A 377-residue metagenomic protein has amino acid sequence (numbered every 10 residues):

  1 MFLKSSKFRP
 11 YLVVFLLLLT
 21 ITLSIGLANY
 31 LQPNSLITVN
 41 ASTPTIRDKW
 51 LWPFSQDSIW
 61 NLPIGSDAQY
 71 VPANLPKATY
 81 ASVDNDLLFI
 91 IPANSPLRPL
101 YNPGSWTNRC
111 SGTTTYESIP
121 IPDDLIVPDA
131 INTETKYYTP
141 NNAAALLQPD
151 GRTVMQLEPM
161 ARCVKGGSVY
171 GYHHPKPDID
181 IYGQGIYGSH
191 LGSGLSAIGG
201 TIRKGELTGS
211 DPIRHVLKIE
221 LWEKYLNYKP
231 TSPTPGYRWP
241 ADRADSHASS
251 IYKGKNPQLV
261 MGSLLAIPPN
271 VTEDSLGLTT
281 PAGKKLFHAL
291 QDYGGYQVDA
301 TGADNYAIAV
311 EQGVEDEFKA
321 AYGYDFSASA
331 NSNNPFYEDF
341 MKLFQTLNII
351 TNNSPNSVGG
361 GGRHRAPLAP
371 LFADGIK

Functional and structural regions predicted by a protein language model:
F2-L16: N-terminal Sec-pathway targeting helices
S6-F8, T22, L97: Short, intrinsically disordered low-complexity segments
R9, A28-Y30, I46: Intrinsically disordered, low-complexity regions enriched for glutamine and histidine
V14-G26: Bacterial N-terminal signal peptides
S24-S42: Sec-dependent signal peptide cleavage junction
V39-K377: Short, surface-exposed polybasic-aromatic patches that bind anionic ligands, especially phosphate groups
